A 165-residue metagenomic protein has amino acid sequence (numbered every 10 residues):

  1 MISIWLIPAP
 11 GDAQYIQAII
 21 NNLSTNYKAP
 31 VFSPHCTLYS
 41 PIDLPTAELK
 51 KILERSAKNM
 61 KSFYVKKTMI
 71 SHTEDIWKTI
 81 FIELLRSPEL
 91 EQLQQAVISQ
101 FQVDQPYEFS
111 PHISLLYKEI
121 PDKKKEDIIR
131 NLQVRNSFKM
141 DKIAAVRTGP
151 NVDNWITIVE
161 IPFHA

Functional and structural regions predicted by a protein language model:
M1-V65, R86-K142, D153-A165: Basic, often amphipathic N-terminal segments
M69-W77, S114-L115, A144-N154: Short proline/glycine- and acidic-rich turn/helix-capping motifs at secondary-structure junctions
I82: Short, structured beta-strand-loop surface elements
